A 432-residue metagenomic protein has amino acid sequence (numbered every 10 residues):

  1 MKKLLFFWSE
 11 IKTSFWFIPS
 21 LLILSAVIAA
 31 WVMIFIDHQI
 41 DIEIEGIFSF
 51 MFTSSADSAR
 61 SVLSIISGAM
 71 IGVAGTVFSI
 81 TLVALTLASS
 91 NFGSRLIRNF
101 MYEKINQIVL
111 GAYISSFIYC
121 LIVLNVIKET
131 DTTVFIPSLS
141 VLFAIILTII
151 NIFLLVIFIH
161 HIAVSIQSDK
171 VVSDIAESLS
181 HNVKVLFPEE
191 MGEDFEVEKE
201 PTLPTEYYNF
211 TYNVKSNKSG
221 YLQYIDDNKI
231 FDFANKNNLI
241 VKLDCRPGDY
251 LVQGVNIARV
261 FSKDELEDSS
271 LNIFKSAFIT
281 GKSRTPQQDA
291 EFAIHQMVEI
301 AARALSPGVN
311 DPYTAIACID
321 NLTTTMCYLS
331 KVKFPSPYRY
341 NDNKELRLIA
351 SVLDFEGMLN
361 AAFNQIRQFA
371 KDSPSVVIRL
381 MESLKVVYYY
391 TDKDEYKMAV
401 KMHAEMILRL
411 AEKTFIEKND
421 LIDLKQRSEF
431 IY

Functional and structural regions predicted by a protein language model:
M1-Y432: Well-ordered secondary-structure scaffolds
